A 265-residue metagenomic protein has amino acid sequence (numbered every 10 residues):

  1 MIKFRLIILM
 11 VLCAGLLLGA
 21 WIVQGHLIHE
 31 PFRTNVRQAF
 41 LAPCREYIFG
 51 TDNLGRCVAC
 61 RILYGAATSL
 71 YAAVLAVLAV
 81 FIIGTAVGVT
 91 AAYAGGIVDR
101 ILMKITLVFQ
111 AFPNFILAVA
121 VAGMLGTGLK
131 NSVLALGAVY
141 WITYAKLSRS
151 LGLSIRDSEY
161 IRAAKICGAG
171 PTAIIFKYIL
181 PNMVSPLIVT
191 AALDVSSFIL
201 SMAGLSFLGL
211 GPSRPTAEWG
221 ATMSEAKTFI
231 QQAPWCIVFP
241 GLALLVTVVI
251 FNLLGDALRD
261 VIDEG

Functional and structural regions predicted by a protein language model:
M1-H29, M183: N-terminal signal-anchor/first transmembrane alpha helix
V11-L18, I22, V74, L78-A86 (+8 more regions): Generic alpha-helical transmembrane segments of integral inner-membrane proteins, especially permease/transport modules
V23-H26, A72-L107, V119: Transmembrane-helix boundary motif in ABC transporter permease subunits
H29-V77, E225-G241: Periplasmic/extracellular loop-to-transmembrane helix junction in inner-membrane transport proteins
I48, D52, V58, A92-Y93 (+3 more regions): Generic hydrophobic transmembrane alpha-helix motif, especially the helices
R56-Y71, L75, G95-M103, R156-D157 (+1 more regions): Amphipathic cytosolic juxtamembrane alpha-helices at the membrane-cytosol interface of multi-pass membrane transporters
A122-M124, L151-G152, L200-A243: Glycine-rich helix-loop "coupling/hinge" segments at transmembrane-helix boundaries in multipass transporters
V139, S185, A192-V195, P234-G265: C-terminal transmembrane helix and the adjacent membrane-cytosol boundary/short C-terminal tail of inner/organellar
